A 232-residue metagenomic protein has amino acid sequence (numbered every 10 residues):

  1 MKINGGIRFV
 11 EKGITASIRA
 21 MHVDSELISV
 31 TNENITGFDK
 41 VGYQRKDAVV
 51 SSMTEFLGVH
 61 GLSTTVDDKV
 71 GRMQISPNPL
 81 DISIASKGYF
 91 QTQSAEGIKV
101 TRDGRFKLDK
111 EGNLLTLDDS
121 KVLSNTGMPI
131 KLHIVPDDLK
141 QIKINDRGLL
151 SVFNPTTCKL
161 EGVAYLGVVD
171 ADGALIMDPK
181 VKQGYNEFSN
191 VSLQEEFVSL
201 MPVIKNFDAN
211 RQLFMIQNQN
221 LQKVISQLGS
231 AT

Functional and structural regions predicted by a protein language model:
M1-T232: Amphipathic alpha-helical polymerization modules
